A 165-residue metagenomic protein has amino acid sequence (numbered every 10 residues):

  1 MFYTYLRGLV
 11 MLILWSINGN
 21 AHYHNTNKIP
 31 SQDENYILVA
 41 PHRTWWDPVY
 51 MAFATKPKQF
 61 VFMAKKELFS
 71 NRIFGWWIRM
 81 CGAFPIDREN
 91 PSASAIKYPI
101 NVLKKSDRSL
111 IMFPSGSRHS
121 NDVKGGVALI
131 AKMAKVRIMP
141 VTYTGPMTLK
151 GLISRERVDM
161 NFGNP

Functional and structural regions predicted by a protein language model:
Y3-N18, G75, R79-G82: Short hydrophobic helices that act as membrane-entry/anchoring signals
V10-H42: Helix-to-loop junction immediately C-terminal to a conserved catalytic motif
Y23, W77-I78, I138, F162: Structural signal for hydrophobic
S31-N90: Catalytic core of membrane glycerolipid acyltransferases/transacylases, capturing the structured, soluble-facing
N35-I37, D107-F113, M139: Residue-level preference for the first positions of well-ordered beta-strands
H42, K66, P114-G116, V141-P146: Short secondary-structure boundary segments
R88-D122: Internal catalytic-core helix/loop-beta-alpha segment that presents or stabilizes conserved functional determinants
R108, H119-P165: A cross-family acyltransferase "interaction/gating" segment
